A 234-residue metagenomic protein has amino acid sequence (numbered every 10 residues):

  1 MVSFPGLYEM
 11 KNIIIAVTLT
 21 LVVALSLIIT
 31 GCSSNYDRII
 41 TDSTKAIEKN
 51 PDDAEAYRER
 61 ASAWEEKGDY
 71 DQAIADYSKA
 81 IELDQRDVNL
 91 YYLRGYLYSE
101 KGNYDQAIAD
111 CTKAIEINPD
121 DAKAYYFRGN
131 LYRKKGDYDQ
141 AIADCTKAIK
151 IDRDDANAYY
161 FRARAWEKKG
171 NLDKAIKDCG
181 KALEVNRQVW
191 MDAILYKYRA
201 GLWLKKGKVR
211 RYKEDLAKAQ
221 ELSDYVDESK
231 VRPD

Functional and structural regions predicted by a protein language model:
V2-D234: Alpha-helical tetratricopeptide repeat
